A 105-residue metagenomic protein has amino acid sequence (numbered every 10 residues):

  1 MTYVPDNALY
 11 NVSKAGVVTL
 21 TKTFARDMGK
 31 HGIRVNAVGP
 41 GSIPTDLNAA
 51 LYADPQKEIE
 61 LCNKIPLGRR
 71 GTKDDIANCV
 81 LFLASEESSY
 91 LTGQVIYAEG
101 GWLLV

Functional and structural regions predicted by a protein language model:
M1-G16, T21-K30, I43: Catalytic loop of short-chain dehydrogenase/reductase
P5-D6, K30-I33, D54, N63 (+1 more regions): Short coil/turn segments at alpha/beta junctions that flank glycine-rich nucleotide-binding fingerprints
V18, G39-A50: Short, flexible catalytic-loop segment of classical short-chain dehydrogenase/reductase
T21, A77-V80, A84: Short-chain dehydrogenase/reductase
G29, R34, L91-G93, E99: Short, small/polar-rich loop/turn modules that mediate ligand/substrate recognition or access, typified
A49-I65: A short C-terminal helix-loop "cap" of Rossmann-like NAD(P)-dependent dehydrogenase/epimerase domains
I65-I76, E87: A conserved structural motif in NAD(P)-dependent oxidoreductases
W102-V105: Short hydrophobic/aromatic patches at helix-to-coil boundaries
